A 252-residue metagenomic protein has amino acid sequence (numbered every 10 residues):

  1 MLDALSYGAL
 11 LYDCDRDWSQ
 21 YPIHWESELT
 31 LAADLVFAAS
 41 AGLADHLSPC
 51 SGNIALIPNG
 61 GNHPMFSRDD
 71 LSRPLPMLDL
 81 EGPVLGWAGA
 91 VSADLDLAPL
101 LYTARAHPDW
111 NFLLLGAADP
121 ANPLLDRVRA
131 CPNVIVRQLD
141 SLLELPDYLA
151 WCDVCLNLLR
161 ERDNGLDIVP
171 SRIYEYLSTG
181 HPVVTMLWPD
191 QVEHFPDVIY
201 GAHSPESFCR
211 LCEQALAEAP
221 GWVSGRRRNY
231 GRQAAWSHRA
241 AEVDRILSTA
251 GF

Functional and structural regions predicted by a protein language model:
D17-V36, L43: Membrane-proximal helix-turn-helix segments that form the acceptor-binding/catalytic region of lipid-linked
A33-L56, E193: A short, active-site helix/loop in glycosyltransferases that binds the activated sugar's phosphate group
G42, G60, D69: Carbohydrate-associated surface elements
M77-L95, L100-A104: Conserved donor-binding/catalytic core segment of Leloir-type glycosyltransferases
G82, G116, N122-D147: Nucleotide-activated donor-binding/catalytic signature segment of Leloir-type glycosyltransferases, i.e., the conserved
L95, L143, D147-Y148, C155-L177 (+1 more regions): Nucleotide-sugar-dependent
D197-E206, E213-P220: Conserved acidic donor-binding segment of nucleotide-sugar-dependent glycosyltransferases
A217-A250: A charged, aromatic-enriched C-terminal amphipathic alpha-helix characteristic of glycosyltransferases across folds
